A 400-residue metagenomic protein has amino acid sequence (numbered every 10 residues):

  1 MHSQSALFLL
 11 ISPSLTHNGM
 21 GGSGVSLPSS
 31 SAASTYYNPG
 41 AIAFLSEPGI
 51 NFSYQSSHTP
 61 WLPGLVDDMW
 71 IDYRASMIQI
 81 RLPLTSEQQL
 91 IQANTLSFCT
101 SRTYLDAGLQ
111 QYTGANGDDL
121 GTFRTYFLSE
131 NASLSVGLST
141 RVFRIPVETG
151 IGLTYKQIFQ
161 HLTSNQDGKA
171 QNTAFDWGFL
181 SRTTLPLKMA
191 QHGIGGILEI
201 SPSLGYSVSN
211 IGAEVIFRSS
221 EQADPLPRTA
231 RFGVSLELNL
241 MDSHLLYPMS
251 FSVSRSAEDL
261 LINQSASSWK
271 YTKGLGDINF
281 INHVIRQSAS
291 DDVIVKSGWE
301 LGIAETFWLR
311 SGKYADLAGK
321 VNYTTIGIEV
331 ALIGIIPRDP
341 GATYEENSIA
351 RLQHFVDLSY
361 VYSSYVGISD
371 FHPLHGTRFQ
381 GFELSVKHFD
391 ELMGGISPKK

Functional and structural regions predicted by a protein language model:
H2-K400: Subset of outer-membrane beta-barrel
